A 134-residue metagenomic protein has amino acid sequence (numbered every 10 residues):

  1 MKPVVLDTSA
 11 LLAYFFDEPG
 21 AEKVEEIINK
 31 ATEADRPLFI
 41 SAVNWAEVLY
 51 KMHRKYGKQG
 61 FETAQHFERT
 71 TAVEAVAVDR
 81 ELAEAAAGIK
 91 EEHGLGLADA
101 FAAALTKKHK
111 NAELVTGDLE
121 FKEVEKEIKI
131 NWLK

Functional and structural regions predicted by a protein language model:
M1-I40, H53-T63: Short, well-structured N-terminal submotif of metal-dependent ribonuclease cores
M1-P3, A103-K134: Acidic, PIN/NYN-like endoribonuclease modules and their adjacent C-terminal/linker elements
L6, F39-I40, A77, L97 (+1 more regions): Short beta-strand scaffold positions
T8, V48, G96-E113: Acidic, metal-associated active-site segment
A10-L11, N44-W45, L82, A102 (+1 more regions): Alpha-helix capping/helix-boundary segments
I27-A31, F67, I89, H109 (+1 more regions): Hydrophobic helix-cap positions at the C-terminus of alpha-helices in RecA-like/P-loop ATPase nucleotide-binding cores
A34-L38, A72-E74, K110-E113: Short active-site oxyanion
R69-E92: Acidic catalytic patch
